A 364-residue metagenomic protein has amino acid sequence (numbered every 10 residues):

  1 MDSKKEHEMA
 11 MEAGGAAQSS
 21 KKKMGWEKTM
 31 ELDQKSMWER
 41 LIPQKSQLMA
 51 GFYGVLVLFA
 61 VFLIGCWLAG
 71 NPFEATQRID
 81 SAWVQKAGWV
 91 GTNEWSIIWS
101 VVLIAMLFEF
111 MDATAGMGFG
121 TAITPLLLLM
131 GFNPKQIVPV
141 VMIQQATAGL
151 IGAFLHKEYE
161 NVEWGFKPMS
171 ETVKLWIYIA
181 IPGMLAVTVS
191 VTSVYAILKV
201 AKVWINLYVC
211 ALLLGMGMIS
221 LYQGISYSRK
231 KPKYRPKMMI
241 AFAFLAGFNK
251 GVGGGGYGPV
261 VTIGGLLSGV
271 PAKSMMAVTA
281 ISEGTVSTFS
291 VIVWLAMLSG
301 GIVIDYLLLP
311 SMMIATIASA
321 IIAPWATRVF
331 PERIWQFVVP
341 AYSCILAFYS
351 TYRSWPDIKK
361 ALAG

Functional and structural regions predicted by a protein language model:
M1-F108, A113, T124-Q136, A153-G251 (+2 more regions): Juxtamembrane transmembrane-helix boundary motif
A115-I123, G253-T262: Transmembrane helix boundary and interhelical junction motifs in multipass membrane proteins
G118-F119, L150, L185, G256 (+1 more regions): Residue positions within transmembrane alpha-helices of multi-pass solute transporters
P125-L129, V261-L267: Hydrophobic transmembrane alpha-helices of multi-pass, membrane-embedded glycosylation machinery
V138-A146, M276-V286, S343: Transmembrane helix-bundle signature of multi-pass membrane transporters/permeases
M238-F242, L267, V278-V286: Alpha-helical membrane segments in multi-pass integral membrane proteins
A246-K250, G254, V260, M276: Surface-exposed interaction/gating patches
V286-M297: Alpha-helical transmembrane segments of helical membrane proteins, especially in multi-pass transport, channel
